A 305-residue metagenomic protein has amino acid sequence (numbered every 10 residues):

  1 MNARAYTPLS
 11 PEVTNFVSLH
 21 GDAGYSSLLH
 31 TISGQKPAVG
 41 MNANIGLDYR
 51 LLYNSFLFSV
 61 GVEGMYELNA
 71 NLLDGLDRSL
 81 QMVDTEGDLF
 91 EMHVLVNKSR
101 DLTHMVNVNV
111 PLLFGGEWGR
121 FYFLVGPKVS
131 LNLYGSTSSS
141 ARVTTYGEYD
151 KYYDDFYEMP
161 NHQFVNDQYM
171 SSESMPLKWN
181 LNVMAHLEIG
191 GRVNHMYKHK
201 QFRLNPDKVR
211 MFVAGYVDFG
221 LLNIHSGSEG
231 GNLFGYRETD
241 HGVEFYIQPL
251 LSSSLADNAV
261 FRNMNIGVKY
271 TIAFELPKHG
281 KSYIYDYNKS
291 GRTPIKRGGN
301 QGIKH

Functional and structural regions predicted by a protein language model:
M1-L52, T271-E275, R297-H305: Short glycine/proline- and aromatic-enriched beta-strand/turn motifs that initiate or cap beta-hairpins
V13-V17, P37-I45, F56, L102-V108 (+4 more regions): Residues that define the transmembrane beta-barrel architecture of outer-membrane proteins
N15-G21, F56-V62, V108-V110, F121-L131 (+3 more regions): Transmembrane beta-strands of outer-membrane beta-barrel proteins
F16-H20, Q35-D88: Glycine- and aromatic-enriched membrane insertion/assembly motifs of diderm outer-membrane and organelle channel
A23-L29, L51-Y53, G64-L72, W118-R120 (+4 more regions): Transmembrane beta-strands of outer-membrane beta-barrel pores
S27-P37, V94-R100, M170-L177, S252-N258: Extracellular loop and loop/strand-boundary signature of outer-membrane beta-barrel proteins
L29-K36, A70-S79, G135-T144, I224-F234: Outer-membrane beta-barrel translocator domains and adjoining extracellular loop/strand segments of Gram-negative
F156-H305: Predominantly the C-terminal beta-signal and adjacent terminal strand-loop region of outer-membrane beta-barrel
